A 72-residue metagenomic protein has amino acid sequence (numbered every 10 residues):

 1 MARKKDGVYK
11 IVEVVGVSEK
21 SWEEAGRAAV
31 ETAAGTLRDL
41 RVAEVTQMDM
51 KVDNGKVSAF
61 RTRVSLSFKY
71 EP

Functional and structural regions predicted by a protein language model:
A2-P72: N-terminal, polar/charged subdomain of small-to-medium soluble alpha/beta proteins
